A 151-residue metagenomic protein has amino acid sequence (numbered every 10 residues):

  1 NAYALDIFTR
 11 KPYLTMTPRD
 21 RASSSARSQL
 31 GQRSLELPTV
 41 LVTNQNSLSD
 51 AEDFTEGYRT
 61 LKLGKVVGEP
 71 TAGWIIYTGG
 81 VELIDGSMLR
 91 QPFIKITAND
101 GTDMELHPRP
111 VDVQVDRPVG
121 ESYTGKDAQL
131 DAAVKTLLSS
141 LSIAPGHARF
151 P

Functional and structural regions predicted by a protein language model:
N1-P151: C-terminal "post-core" interaction segments
